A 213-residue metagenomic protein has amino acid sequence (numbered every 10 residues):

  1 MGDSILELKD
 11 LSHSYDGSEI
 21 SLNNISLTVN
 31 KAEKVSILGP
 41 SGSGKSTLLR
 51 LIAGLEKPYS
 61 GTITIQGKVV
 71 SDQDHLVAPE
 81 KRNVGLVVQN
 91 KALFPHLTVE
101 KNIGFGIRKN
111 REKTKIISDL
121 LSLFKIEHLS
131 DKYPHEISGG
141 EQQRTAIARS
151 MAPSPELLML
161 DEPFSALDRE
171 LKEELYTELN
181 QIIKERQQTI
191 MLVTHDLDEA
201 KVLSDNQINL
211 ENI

Functional and structural regions predicted by a protein language model:
A53: Helix-to-loop junction immediately C-terminal to a conserved catalytic motif
G61-D72: Conserved ABC transporter NBD signature motif
V70-G85, K109: ABC ATPase NBD coupling module
S71, R111-S130, N180-Q181: Conserved ABC ATPase "signature" region
Y133-I137, E141-Q143: Conserved ABC ATPase signature
A152-E156: A short, proline-enriched helix->beta-strand linker immediately N-terminal to the Walker B motif in ABC-type P-loop
Q187-V193: Conserved H-loop
